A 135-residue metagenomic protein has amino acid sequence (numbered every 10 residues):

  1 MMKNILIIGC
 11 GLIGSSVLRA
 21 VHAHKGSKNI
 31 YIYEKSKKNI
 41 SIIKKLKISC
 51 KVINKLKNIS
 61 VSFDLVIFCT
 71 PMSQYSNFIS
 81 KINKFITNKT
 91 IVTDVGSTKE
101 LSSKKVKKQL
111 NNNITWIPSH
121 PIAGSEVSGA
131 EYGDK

Functional and structural regions predicted by a protein language model:
M1-K55: NAD(P)+-binding Rossmann beta1-loop-alpha1 motif at the extreme N-terminus of oxidoreductases
M2, S27, F63, N88-T90 (+1 more regions): A general structural motif
G14, S73-Q74, K99, A123: Glycine-rich nucleotide phosphate-binding loop and flanking beta-alpha elements of Rossmann-like dinucleotide-binding
V17, V21, I43, F78-I82 (+2 more regions): Hydrophobic packing residues within well-ordered alpha-helices of enzyme cores
K35-S36, T70-P71, V95: Short beta->alpha hinge that forms the Motif I/post-I loop of the SAM-binding pocket
K57-I86, T90-I91: Rossmann-like NAD(P)-binding element
K81-S128: Rossmann-like NAD(P)(H) cofactor-binding subdomain of soluble oxidoreductases
A130-K135: Short beta-strand and adjoining strand-loop segment in the mid-core of the Rossmann-like NAD(P)-dependent dehydrogenase
